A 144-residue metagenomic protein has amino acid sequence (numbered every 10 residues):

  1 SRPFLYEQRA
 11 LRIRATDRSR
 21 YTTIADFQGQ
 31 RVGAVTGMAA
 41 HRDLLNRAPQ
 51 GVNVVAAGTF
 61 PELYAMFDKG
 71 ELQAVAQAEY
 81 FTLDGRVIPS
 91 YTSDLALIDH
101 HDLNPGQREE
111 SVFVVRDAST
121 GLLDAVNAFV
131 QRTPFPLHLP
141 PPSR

Functional and structural regions predicted by a protein language model:
S1-R144: Proline/Glycine/Serine-rich low-complexity intrinsically disordered segments that serve as flexible stalks/linkers
